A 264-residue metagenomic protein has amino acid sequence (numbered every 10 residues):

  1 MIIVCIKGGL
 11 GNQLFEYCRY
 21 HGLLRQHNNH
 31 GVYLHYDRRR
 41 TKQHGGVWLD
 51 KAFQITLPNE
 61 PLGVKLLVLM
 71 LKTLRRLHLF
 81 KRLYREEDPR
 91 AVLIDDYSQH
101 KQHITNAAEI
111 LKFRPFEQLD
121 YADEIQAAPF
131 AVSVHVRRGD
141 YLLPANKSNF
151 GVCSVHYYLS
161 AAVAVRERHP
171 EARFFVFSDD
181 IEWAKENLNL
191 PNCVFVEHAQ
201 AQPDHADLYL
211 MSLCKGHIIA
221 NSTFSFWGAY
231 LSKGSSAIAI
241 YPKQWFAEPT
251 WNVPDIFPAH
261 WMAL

Functional and structural regions predicted by a protein language model:
M1-I3: Extreme N-terminal starter segment of soluble prokaryotic enzymes
C5-F15: A short, glycine/small-residue-rich beta-strand->loop->alpha-helix junction that serves as a flexible
F15-L23: Short amphipathic alpha-helix
G22-N28, R168: A short, Lys/Arg-enriched amphipathic alpha-helix followed by its capping loop at the start of a domain
N29-T41: A short beta-strand-loop structural module common to alpha/beta enzyme folds
T41-A164, R168-H169: Secretory-pathway luminal glycosyltransferase catalytic domains
L49-L57, N189-H198, N252-L264: Active-site regions of enzymes building and remodeling cell-envelope glycoconjugates
V163-P249, I256: Donor-binding and catalytic core of enzymes assembling or modifying cell-surface/extracellular glycoconjugates
